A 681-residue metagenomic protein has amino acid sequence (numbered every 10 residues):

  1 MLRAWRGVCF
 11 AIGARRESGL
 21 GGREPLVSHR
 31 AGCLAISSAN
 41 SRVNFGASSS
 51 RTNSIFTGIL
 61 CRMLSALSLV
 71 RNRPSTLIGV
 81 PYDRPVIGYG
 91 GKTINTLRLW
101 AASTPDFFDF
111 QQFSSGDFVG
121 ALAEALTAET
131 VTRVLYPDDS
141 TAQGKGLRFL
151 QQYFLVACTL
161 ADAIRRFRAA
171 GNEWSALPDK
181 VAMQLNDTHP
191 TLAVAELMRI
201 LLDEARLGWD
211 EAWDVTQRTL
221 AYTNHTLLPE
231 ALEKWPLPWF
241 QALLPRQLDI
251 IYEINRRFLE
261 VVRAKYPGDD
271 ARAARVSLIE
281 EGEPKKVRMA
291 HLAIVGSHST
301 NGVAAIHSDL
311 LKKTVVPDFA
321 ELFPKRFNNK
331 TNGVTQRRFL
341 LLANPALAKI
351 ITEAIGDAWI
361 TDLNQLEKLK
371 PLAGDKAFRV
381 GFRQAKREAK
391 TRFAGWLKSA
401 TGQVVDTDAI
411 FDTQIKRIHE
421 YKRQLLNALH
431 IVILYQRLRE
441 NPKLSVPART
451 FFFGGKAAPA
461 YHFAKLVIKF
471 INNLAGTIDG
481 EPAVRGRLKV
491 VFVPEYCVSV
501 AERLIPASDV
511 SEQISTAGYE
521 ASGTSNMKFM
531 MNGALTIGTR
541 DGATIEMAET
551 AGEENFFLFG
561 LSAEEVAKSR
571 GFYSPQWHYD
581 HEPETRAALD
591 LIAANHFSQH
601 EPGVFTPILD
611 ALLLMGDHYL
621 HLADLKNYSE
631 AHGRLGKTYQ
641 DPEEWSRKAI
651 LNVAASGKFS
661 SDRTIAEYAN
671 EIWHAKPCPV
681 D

Functional and structural regions predicted by a protein language model:
L2, C9-I12, E17-P25: Short, basic, low-complexity termini and linkers enriched in Ser/Thr/Gly/Pro that act as targeting/leader peptides
A4, A11-I12, G32-N44: Residues flanking N-terminal targeting/processing segments that define the start of mature chains
G13, G19-G21, R42, G46 (+1 more regions): A conserved ligand/cofactor-binding region detector
